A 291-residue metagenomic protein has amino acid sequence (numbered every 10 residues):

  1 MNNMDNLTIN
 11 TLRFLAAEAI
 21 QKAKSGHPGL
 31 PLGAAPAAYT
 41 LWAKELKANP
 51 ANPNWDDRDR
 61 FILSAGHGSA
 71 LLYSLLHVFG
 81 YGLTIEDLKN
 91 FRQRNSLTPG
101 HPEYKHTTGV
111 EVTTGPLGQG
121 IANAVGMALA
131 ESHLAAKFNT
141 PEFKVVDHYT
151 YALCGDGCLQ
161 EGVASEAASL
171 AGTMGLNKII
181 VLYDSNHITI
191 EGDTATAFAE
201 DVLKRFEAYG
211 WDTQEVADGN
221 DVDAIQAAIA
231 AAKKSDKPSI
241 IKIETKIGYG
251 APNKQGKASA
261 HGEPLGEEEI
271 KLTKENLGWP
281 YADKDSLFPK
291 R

Functional and structural regions predicted by a protein language model:
M1-T150: Thiamine diphosphate
P50-A51, H106, V112-R291: Glycine-rich ThDP/TPP pyrophosphate-binding loop and its adjacent helix/strand module within ThDP-dependent enzymes
